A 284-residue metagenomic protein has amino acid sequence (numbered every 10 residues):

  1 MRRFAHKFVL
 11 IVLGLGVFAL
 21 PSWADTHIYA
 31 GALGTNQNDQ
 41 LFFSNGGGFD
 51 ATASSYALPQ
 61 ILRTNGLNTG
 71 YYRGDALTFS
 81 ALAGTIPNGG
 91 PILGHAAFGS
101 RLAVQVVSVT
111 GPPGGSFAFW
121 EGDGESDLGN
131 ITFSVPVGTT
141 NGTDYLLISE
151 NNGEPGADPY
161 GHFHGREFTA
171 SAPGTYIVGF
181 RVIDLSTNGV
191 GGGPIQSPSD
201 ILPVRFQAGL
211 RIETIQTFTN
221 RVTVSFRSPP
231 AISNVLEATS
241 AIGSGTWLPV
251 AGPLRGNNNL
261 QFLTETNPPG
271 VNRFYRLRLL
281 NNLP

Functional and structural regions predicted by a protein language model:
M1-H6: N-terminal secretory signal peptides that target proteins for export/translocation
V9-A19: Bacterial N-terminal signal peptides
L20-A24: Bacterial Sec-dependent signal peptides at the C-terminal "C-region" and cleavage site
D25-G165, R181, S186-G209: Contiguous segments within soluble domain cores/interaction surfaces
R166, V178, L202-V204, V224 (+2 more regions): Hydrophobic residues positioned within well-ordered beta-strands of beta-sheet architectures
R166-S171, E265-N267: Short, hydrophobic beta-strand segments
S171-F180, I232, V271: Short tyrosine-centred short linear motifs in exposed loops/low-complexity segments
G209-P284: Short, composition-biased motifs enriched in small/polar/acidic residues
